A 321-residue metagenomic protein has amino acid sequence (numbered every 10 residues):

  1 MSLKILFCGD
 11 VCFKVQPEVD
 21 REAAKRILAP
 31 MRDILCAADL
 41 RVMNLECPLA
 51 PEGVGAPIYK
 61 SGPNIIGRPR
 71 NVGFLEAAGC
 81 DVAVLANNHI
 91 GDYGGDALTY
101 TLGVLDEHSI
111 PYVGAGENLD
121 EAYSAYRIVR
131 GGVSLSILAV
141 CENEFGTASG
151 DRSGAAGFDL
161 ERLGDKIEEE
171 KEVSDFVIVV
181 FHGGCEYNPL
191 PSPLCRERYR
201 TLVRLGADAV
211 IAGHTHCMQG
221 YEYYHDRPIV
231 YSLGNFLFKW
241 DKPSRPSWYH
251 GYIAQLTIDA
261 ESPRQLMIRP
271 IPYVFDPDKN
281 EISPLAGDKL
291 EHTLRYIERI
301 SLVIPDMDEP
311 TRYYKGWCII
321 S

Functional and structural regions predicted by a protein language model:
M1-S321: Acidic, metal/ion-coordinating pockets
